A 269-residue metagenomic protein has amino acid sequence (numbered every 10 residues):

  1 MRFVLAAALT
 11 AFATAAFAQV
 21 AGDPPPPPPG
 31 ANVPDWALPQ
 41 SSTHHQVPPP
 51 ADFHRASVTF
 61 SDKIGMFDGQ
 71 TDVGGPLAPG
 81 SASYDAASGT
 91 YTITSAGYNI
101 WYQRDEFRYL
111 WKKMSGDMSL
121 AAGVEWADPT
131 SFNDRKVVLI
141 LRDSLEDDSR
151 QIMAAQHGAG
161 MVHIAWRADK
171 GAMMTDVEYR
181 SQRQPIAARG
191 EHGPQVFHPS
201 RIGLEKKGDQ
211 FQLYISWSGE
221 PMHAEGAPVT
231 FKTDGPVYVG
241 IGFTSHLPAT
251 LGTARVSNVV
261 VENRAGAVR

Functional and structural regions predicted by a protein language model:
M1-V4: Positively charged n-region of N-terminal signal peptides that target proteins for export
A16-A18: Boundary at the C-terminal end of the N-terminal hydrophobic targeting segment
V20-R269: Extracellular glycan-recognition regions
